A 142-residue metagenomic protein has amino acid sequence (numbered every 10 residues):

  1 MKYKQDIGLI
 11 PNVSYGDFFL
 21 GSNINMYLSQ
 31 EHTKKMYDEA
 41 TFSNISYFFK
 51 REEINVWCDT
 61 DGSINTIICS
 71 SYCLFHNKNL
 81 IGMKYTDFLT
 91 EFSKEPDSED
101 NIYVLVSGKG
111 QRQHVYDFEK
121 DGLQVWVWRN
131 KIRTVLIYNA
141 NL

Functional and structural regions predicted by a protein language model:
M1-I10: Short acidic N-proximal helix/loop "leader" segments that mark the beginning of a domain or an inter-domain linker
N12-D17, C73-K78: Short, recurring structural edge motifs at helix starts
F19-S63, N79-T134, Y138-N141: A cross-family detector of function-defining hotspots
I67-S70: Helix-adjacent hinge/juxtasegments
